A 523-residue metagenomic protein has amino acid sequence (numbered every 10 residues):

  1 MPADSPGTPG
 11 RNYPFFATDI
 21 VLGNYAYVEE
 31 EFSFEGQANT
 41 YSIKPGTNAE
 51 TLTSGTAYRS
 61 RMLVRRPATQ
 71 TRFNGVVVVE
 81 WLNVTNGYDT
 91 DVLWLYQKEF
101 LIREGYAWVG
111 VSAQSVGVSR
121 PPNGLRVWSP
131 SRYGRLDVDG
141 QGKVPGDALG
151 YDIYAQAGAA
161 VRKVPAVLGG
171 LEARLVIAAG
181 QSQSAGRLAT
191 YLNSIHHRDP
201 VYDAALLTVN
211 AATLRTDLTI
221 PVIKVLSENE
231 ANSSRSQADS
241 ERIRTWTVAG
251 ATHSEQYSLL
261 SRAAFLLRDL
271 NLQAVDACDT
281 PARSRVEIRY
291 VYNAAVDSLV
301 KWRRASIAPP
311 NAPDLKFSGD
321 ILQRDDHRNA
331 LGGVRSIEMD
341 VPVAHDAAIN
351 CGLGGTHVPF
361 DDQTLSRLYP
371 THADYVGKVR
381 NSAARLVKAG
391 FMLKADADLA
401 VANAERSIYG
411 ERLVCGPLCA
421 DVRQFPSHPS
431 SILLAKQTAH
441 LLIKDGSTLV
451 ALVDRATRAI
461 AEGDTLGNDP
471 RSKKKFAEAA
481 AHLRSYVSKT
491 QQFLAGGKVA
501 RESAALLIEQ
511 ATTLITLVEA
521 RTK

Functional and structural regions predicted by a protein language model:
M1-R423, A495: C-terminal His-loop and adjacent cap/lid subdomain of alpha/beta-hydrolase
C351-K523: Soluble extracellular-acting proteins and domains
